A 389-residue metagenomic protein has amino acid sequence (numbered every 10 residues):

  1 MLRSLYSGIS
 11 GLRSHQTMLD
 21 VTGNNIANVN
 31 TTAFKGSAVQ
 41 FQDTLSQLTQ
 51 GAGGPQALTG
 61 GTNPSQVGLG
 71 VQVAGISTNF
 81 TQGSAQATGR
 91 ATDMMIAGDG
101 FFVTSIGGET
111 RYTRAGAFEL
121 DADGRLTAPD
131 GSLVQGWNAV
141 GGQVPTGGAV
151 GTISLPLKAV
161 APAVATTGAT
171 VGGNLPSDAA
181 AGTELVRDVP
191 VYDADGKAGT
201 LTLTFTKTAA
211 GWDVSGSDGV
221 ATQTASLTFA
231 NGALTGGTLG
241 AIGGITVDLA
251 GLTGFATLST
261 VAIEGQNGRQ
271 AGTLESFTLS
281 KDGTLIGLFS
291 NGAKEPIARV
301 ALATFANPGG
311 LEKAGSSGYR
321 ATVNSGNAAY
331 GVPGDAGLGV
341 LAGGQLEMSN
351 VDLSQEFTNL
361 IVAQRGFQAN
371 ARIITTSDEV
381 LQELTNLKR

Functional and structural regions predicted by a protein language model:
M1-D43: N-terminal intrinsically disordered, low-complexity, charge/repeat-rich segments that act as generic
L2, N28, K35, V39-N359 (+1 more regions): Small/polar low-complexity and glycine-rich loop motifs
L12, Q16-L19, L360, F367 (+1 more regions): Hydrophobic a/d positions of heptad-repeat alpha-helices that form coiled-coil
R13-Q16, N350, K388: Residues at alpha-helix boundaries and short interhelical turns
N24, R365-Q368, R372: Core alpha-helical elements of the protein kinase catalytic domain, predominantly the helix directly N-terminal
V380-R389: Structured functional modules or segments
